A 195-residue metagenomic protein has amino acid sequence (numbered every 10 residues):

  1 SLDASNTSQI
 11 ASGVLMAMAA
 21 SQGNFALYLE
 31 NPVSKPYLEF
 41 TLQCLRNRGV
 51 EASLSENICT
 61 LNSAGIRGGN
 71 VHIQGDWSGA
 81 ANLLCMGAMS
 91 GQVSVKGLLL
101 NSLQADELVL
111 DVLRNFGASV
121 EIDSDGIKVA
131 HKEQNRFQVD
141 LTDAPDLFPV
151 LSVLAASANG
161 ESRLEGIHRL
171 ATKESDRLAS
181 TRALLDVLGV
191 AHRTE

Functional and structural regions predicted by a protein language model:
S1-E195: Short, structured segments at the rim of ligand-binding sites
